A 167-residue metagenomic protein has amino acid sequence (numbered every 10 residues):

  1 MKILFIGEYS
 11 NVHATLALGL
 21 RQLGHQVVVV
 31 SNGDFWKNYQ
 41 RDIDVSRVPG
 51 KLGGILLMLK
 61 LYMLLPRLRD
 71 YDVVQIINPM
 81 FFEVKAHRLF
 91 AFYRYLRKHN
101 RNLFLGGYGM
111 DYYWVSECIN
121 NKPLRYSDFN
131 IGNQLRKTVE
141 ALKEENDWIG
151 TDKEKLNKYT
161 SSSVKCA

Functional and structural regions predicted by a protein language model:
M1-I43, K98-H99: N-terminal subdomain of nucleotide-sugar transferases
K2-I6, L65-R88, N102-G106: Short N-terminal targeting/anchoring amphipathic segment
V12-A14, W36-Y39, F82-K85, D111-S116: Short catalytic/ligand-binding loop motif for oxyanion handling, primarily in non-cytosolic enzymes, centered on
H13, L57-K60, R88-L89, D152-L156: Amphipathic coiled-coil/heptad-repeat helices and related helical stalk/stem segments that mediate oligomerization
D42-S46, I119-K122: Short low-complexity, flexible loop/linker segments enriched in glycine and/or proline with clustered acidic
R47-R67: Glycine-rich, highly charged phosphate/nucleotide-binding loops
L65-D70, A91-H99, D128-C166: Membrane-proximal helix-turn-helix segments that form the acceptor-binding/catalytic region of lipid-linked
V73-Q75, R94-V139: Active-site proximal beta-strand in glycosyltransferases
